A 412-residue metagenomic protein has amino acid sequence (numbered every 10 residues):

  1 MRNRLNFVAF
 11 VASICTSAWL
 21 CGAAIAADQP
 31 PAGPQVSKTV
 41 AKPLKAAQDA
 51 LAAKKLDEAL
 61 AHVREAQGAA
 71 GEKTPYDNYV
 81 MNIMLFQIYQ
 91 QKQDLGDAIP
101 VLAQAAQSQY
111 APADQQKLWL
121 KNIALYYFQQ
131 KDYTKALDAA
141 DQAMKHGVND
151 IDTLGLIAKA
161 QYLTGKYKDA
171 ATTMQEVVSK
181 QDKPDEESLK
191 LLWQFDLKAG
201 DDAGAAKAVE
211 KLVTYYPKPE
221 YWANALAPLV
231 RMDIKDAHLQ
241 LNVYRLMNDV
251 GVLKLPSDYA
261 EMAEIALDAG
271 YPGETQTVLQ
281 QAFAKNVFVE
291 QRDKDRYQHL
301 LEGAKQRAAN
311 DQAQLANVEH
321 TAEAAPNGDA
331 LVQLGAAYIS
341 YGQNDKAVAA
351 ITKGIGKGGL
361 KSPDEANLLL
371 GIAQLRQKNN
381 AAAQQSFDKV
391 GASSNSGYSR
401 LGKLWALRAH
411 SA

Functional and structural regions predicted by a protein language model:
R2-L5, A9-A103, A111, Q115-L118 (+3 more regions): N-terminal leader/linker segments that initiate helical-solenoid repeat arrays
P30-P31, Q291-D295, L300-N310, Q314-G328 (+2 more regions): Terminal, low-structured helical/coil segments at or just beyond the last alpha-helical repeat
V36-K45, P75-N82, P112-K121, H146-L156 (+11 more regions): Generic helix N-cap/helix-start motif at coil->alpha-helix transitions
A50, Y89, Y127, Q161 (+6 more regions): Residue at a conserved register position within TPR or TPR-like alpha-solenoid repeats
A53, K92, Q130, T164 (+5 more regions): Structural motif corresponding to the intra-repeat A-B loop/turn of tetratricopeptide repeats
V63-E65, G96-A106, Y133-M144, K168-S179 (+6 more regions): Alpha-helical repeat scaffolds
Y89-G147, I151, G155: Surface-exposed, polar helix/loop patches in the mature regions of secreted/periplasmic/lumenal proteins that form
P326-A412: C-terminal soluble interaction/assembly domains
